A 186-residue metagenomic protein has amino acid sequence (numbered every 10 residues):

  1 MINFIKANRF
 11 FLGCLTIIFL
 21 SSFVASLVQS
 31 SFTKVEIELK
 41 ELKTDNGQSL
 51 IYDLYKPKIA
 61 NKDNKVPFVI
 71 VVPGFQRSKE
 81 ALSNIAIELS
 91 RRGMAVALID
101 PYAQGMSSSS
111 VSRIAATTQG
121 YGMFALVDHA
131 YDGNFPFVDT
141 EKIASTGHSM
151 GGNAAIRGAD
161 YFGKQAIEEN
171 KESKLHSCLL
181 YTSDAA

Functional and structural regions predicted by a protein language model:
A25-N61: N-terminal cap/lid segment of alpha/beta-hydrolase-fold proteins
N64-G74: Short beta-strand element of the alpha/beta-hydrolase
F75-A97, Q104-M106: Short substrate-entry loop that stabilizes the transition state in hydrolases
A103-I114: Glycine-rich "HGGG/HGxG" loop immediately N-terminal to the catalytic nucleophile of the alpha/beta-hydrolase
I114-F135: Alpha/beta-hydrolase active-site loop
F137-S149: Alpha/beta-hydrolase fold nucleophile elbow
G152-Q165: Short glycine-enriched nucleophile-adjacent loop and the immediately C-terminal alpha-helix near the catalytic center
Y181-A186: Conserved small/polar residues in nucleotide/adenosyl-binding loops
